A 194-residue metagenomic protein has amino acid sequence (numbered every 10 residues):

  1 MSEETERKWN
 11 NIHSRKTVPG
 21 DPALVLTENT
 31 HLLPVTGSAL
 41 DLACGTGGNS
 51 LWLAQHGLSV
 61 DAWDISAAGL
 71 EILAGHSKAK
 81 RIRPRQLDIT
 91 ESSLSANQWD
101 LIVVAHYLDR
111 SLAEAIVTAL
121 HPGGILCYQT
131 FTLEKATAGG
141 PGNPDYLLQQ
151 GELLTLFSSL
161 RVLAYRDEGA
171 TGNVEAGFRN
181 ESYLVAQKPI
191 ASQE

Functional and structural regions predicted by a protein language model:
M1-P34: Conserved class I S-adenosyl-L-methionine
T36-G45: Conserved class I S-adenosyl-L-methionine
T46-H56: Conserved SAM-binding loop of SAM-dependent methyltransferases across substrates and taxa, primarily the Class I
S66-A68: Conserved SAM/SAH-binding beta-strand->alpha-helix loop
K78-T90: Conserved SAM-binding strand-loop segment of SAM-dependent methyltransferases
L94-L101: A short acidic, Gly/Pro-enriched loop at the edge of an enzyme's catalytic core that lines a small-molecule cofactor
G124-F131: Conserved beta-strand signature within the Rossmann-like core of class I S-adenosyl-L-methionine
T171-E194: Core SAM-dependent methyltransferase catalytic element
